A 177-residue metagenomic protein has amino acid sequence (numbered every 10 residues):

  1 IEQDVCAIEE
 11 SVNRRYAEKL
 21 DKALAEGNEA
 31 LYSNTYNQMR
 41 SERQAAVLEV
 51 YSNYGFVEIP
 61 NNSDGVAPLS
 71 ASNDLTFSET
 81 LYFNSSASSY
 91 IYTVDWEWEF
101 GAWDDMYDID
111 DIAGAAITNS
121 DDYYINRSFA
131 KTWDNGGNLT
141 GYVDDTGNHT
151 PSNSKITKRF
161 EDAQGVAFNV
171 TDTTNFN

Functional and structural regions predicted by a protein language model:
I1-S72: N-terminal propeptides/leader regions of secreted preproproteins that are proteolytically removed before maturation
N62-N177: Mature secreted bioactive peptide module from preproproteins
